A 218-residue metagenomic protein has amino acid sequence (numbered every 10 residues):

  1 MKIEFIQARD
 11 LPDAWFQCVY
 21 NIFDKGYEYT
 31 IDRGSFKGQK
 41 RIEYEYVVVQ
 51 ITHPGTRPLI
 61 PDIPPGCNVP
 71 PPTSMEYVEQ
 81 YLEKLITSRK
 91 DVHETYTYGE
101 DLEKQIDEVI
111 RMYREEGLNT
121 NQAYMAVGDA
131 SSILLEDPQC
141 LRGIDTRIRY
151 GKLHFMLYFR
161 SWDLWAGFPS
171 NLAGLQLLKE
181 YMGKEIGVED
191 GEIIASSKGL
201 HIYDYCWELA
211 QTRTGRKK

Functional and structural regions predicted by a protein language model:
M1-K218: Terminal, non-catalytic protein-protein interaction segments that mediate quaternary/complex assembly
